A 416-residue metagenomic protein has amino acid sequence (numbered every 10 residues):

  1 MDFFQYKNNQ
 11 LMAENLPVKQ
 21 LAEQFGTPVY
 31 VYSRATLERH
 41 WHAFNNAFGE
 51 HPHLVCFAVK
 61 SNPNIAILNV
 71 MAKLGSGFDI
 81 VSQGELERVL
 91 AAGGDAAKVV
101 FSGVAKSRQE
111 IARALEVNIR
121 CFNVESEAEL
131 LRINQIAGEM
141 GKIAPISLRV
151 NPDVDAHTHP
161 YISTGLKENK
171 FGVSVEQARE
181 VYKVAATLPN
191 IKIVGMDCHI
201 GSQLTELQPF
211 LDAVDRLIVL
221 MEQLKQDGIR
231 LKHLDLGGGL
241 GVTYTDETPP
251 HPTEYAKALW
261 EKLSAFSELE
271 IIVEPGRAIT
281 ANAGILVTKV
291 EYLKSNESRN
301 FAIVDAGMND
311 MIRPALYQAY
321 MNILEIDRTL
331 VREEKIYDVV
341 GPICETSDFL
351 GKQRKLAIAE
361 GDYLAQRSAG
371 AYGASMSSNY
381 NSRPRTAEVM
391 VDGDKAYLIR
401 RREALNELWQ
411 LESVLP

Functional and structural regions predicted by a protein language model:
M1-A144, K183-K192, V219, Q226 (+1 more regions): A charged N-terminal "starter" segment
P17, S33-T36, H40, P63-I67 (+18 more regions): General structural feature for long, well-ordered alpha-helical segments within catalytic domains of soluble enzymes
L37, K60, S82, A114 (+7 more regions): Conserved, mostly hydrophobic/aromatic
S61-P63, G84-E85, A105-K106, S126-A128 (+5 more regions): Active-site-proximal loop/turn and secondary-structure-junction residues that shape catalytic pockets, frequently
L68, A91, I111-E116, I133-I136 (+6 more regions): Short acidic, glycine/serine/threonine-rich loops at helix termini
F78-D79, V99, F122, M196 (+3 more regions): Hydrophobic residues within beta-strands of alpha/beta enzymes
P152-Y292, L350, K355, N381-R383 (+1 more regions): Active-site loop/helix belt of alpha/beta enzymes
W260, L269-P416: Charged (often Lys/Glu-rich) extended helix/loop segments that serve as interaction or gating elements
